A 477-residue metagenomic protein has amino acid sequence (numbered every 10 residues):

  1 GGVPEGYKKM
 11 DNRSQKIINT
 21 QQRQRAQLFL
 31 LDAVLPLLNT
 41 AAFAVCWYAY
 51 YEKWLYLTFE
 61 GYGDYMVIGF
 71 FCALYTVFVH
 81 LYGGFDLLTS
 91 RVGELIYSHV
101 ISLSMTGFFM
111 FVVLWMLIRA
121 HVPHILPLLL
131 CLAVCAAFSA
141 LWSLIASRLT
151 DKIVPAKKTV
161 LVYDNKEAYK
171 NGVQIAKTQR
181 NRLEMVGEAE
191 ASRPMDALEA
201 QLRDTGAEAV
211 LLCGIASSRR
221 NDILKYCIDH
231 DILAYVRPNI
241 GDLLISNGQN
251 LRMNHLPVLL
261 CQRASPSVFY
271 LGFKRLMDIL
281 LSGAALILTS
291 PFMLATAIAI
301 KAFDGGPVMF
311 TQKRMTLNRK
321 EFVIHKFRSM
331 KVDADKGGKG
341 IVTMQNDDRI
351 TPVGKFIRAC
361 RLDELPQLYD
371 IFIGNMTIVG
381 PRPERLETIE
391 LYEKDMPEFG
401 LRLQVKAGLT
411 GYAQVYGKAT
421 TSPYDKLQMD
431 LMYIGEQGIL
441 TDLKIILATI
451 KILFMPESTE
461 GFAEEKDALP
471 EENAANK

Functional and structural regions predicted by a protein language model:
G2-D151, K477: Signature of alpha-helical transmembrane segments in polytopic membrane proteins
G2-N39, L144-S290, E460-K477: N-terminal hydrophobic signal-anchor/signal peptide
H99, L103, A156-N171, P307-M330: Membrane-cytosol interface motif
H99-L103, G107, L276-I287, C360: Loop-to-transmembrane-helix entry motif
G241-D242, F310-R349, T410-Q428: Short, glycine-rich, amphipathic interfacial segments at transmembrane boundaries or analogous
Y270-D333, D370, I439, I445-K477: A hydrophobic, helix-centered structural microdomain
T343-K406, I445-T449, L453: A short, structured surface patch at a secondary-structure boundary
I373, E398-K477: C-terminal terminal-structure detector
